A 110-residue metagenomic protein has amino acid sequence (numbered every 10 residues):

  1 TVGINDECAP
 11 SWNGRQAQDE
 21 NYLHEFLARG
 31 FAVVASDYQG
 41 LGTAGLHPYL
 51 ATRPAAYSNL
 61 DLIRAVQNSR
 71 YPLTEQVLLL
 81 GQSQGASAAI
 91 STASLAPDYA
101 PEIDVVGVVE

Functional and structural regions predicted by a protein language model:
T1-G30: Short, surface-exposed "cap/lid" segments of acyl-processing enzymes
T1-N5, V34-S36, D61-N68, V77 (+1 more regions): Terminal alpha-helical segments
P10-A17, L46-P54, L79-Q84: Alpha-helix capping and helix-loop boundary segments enriched in small/acidic/polar residues
Q18-Y22, A55, N59-L62, G85-T92: Stable alpha-helical elements in mature extracytoplasmic
A32-V34, V109: Hydrophobic/aromatic beta-strand patches that form the interior of the parallel beta-sheet core in alpha/beta enzyme
D37-L41: Short beta-to-alpha linker loops that shape the active-site pocket of alpha/beta-hydrolase fold enzymes
Y49-Y71: Alpha/beta-hydrolase active-site loop
A65-R70, T74-E110: Primarily recognizes the serine-hydrolase "nucleophile elbow" in alpha/beta-hydrolase and SGNH/GDSL folds
